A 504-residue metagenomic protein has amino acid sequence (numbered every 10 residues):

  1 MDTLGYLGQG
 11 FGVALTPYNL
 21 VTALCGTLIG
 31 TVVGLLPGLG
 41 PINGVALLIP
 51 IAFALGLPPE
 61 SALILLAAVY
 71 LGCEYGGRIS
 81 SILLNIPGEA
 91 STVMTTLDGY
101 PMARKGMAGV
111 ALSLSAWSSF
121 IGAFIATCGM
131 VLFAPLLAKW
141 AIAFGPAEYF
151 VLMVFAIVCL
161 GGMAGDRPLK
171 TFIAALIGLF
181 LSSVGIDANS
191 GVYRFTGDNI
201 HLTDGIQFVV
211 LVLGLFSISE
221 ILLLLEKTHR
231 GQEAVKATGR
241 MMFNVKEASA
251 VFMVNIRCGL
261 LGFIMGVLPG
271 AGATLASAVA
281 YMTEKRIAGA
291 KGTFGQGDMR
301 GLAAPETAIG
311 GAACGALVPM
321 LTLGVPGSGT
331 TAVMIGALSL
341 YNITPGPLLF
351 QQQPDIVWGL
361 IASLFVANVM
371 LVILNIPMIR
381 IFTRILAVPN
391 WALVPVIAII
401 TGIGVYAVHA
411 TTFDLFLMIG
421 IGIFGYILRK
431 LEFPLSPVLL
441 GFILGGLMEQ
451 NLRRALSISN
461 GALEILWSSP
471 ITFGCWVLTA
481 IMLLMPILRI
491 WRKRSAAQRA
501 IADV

Functional and structural regions predicted by a protein language model:
M1-E60, P135, K139-I142, Y193-D298 (+7 more regions): Helix-loop-helix hairpins and the membrane-proximal interhelical loops of multi-pass alpha-helical transport proteins
T27-P41, C73-N85, L160-G165, L260-P269 (+3 more regions): Transmembrane alpha-helix interface/packing and boundary motifs in multi-pass membrane proteins, characterized by
V33-N43, I82-V93, I125-G129, M265-L275 (+4 more regions): Short helix-coil transition sites and intra-membrane helix breaks within transmembrane domains of multi-pass
P41-I51, L66, S81-P101, L132 (+6 more regions): Re-entrant/interfacial helical elements at transmembrane boundaries that shape and gate the permeation pathway
P59-I64, P101-S118, G289-L302, G329-A332 (+1 more regions): Membrane-interface alpha-helices at helix entry/exit sites of multi-pass transporters
Y70-I82, D298-L323, G327, P345-L374: A structural-propensity feature for long, helix-poor, extended segments
L71-G76, W117-G129, L137, L181 (+3 more regions): Membrane-embedded alpha-helical segments of transport systems, primarily multispan ion/solute transporters
S113-H229, L340-R494: Membrane-embedded alpha-helical modules
